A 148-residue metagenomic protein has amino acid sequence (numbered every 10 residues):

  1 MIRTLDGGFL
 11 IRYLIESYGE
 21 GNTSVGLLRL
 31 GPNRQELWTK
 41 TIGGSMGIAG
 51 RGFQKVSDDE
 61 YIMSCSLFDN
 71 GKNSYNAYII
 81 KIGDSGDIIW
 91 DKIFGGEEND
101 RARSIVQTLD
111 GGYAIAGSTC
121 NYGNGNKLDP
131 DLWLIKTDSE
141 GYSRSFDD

Functional and structural regions predicted by a protein language model:
M1-D148: A sequence-level/structural motif corresponding to short, flexible coil/turn segments enriched in small polar residues
